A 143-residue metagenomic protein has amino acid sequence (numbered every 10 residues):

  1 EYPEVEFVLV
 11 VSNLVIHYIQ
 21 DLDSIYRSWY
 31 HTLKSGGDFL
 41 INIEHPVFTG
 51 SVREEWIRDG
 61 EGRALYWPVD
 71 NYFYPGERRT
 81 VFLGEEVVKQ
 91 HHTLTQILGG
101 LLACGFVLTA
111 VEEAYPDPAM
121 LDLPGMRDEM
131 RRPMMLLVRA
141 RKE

Functional and structural regions predicted by a protein language model:
E1-V10: A short acidic, Gly/Pro-enriched loop at the edge of an enzyme's catalytic core that lines a small-molecule cofactor
V11, I41-I43, A110: Hydrophobic residues in well-ordered beta-strands that form the structural core
L14-H17: Short catalytic micro-motifs in class I SAM-dependent methyltransferases
D23-D38: A short glycine-rich, Lys/Arg-flanked "PGG" loop and its adjoining helix->strand segment in the class I
D38-G76: Conserved class I S-adenosyl-L-methionine
I43, V47-E54, V81-Q96: Acceptor-substrate binding/catalytic loop of class I
E77, V88-E112: Short alpha-helix
C104-F106, P124-E143: Core SAM-dependent methyltransferase catalytic element
